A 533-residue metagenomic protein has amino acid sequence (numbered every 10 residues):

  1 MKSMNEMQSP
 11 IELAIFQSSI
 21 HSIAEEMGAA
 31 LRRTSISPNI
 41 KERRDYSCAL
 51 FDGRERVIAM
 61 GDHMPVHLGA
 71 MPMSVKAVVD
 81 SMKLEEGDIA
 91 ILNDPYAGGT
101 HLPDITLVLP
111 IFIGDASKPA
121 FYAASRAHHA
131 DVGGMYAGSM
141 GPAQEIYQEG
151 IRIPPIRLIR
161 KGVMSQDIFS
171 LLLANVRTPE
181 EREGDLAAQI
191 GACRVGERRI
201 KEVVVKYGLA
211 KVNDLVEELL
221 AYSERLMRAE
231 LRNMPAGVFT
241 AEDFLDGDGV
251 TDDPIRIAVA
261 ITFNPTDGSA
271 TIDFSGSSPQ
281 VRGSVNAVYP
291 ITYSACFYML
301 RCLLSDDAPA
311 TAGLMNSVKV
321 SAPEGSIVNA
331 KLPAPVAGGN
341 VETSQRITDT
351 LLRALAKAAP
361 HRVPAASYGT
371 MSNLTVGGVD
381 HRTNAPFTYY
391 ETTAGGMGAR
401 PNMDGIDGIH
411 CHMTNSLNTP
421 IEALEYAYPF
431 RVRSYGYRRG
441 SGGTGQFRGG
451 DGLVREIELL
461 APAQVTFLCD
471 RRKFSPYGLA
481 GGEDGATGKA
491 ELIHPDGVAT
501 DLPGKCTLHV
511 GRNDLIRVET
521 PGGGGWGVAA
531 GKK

Functional and structural regions predicted by a protein language model:
K2-G114, P119-K533: Glycine/proline-enriched, intrinsically flexible loops and inter-domain linkers
